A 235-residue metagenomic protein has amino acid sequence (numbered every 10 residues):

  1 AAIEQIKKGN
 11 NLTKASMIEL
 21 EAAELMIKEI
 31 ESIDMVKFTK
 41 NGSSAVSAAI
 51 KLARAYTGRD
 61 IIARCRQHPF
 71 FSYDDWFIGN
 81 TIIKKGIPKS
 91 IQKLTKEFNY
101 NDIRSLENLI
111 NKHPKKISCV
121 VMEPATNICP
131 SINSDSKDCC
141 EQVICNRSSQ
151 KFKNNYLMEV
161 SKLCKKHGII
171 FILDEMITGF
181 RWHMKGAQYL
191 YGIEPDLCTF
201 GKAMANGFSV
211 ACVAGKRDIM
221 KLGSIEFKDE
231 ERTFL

Functional and structural regions predicted by a protein language model:
A1-L235: Conserved N-terminal phosphate-binding loop of PLP-dependent enzymes in the Aspartate aminotransferase
